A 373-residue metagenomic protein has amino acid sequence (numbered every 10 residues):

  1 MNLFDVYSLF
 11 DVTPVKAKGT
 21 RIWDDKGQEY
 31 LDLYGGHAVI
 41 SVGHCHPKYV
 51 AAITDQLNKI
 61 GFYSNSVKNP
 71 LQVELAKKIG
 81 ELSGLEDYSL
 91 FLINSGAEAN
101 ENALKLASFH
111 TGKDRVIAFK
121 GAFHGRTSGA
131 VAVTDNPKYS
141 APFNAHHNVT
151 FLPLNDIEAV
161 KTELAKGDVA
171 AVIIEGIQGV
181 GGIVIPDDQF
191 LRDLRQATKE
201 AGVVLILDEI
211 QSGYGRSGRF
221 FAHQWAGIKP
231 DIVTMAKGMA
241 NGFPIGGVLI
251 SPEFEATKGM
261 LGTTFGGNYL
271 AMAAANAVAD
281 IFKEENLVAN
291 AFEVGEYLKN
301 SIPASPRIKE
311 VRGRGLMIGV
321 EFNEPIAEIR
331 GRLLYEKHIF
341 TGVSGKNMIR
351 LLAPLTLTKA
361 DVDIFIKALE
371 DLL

Functional and structural regions predicted by a protein language model:
M1-L373: Conserved N-terminal phosphate-binding loop of PLP-dependent enzymes in the Aspartate aminotransferase
